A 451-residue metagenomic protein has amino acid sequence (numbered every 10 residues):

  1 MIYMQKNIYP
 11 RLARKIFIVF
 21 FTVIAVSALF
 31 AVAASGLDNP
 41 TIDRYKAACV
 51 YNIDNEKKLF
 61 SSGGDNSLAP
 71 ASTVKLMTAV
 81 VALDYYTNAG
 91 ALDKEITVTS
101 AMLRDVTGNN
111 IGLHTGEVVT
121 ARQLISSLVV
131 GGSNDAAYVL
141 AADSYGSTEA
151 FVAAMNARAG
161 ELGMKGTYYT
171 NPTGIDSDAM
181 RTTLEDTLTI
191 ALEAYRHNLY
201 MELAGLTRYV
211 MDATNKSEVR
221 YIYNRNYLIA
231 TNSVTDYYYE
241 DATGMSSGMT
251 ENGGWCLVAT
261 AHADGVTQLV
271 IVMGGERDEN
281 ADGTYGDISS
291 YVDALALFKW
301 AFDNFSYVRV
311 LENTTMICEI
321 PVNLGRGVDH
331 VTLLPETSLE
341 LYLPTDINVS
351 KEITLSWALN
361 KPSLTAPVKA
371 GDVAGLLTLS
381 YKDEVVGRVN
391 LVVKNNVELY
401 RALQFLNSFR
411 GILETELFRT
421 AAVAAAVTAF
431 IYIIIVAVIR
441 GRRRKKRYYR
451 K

Functional and structural regions predicted by a protein language model:
M1-L12: N-terminal secretory signal peptides that target proteins for export/translocation
A13-S35, V423-A437: Sec-dependent N-terminal signal peptides of Gram-positive bacterial secreted proteins and lipoproteins
K15-I18, S27, T41, V152 (+2 more regions): Generic alpha-helix initiation/capping and coil-helix boundary signal
F17-T22, D105, T148, G163 (+3 more regions): Hydrophobic alpha-helical segments and their boundary regions
S27-A28, N88, N215: Residues in and immediately flanking transmembrane alpha helices
A31-E185, T189-N198: Active-site-adjacent loops and short helices of periplasmic peptidoglycan-processing enzymes
K165-Y168, A179-R181, E185-T428, Y432-K451: Domain-terminus/edge residues, biased toward the C-terminal soluble/receptor-binding domains of extracytoplasmic
